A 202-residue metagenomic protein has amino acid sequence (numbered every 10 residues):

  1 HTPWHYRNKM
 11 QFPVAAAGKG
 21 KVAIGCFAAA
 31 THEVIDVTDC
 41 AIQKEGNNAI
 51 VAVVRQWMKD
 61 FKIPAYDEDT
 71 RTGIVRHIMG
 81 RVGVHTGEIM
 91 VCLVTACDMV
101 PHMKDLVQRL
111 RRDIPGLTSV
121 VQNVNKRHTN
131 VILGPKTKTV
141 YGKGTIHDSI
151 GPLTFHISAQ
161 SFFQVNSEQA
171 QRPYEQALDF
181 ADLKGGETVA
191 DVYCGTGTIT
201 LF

Functional and structural regions predicted by a protein language model:
H1-F202: Accessory RNA-recognition modules of RNA-modification enzymes
